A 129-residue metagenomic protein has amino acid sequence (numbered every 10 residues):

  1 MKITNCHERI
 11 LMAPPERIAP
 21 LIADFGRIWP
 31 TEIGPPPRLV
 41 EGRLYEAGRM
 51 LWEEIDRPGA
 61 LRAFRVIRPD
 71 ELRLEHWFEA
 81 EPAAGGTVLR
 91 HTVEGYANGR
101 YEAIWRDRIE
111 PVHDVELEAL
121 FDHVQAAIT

Functional and structural regions predicted by a protein language model:
M1-V40: Hydrophobic ligand-binding cavity/cleft-lining segments
T4-C6, A47-L51, L72-W77, V88: Short, surface-exposed coil-to-beta transition loops
M12-E16, I55-G59, E79-V88: A short, structured loop/turn motif at beta-sheet edges
I18-W29, E54, R62-F64, L89-H91 (+2 more regions): Hydrophobic pocket/interface hotspot
T31, A126-T129: Charged, solvent-exposed alpha-helical segments that act as regulatory interaction surfaces
P35-L39, L51-R57, A80: Short, exposed beta-strand/loop patches in secreted or surface proteins that constitute
E41-A47, R62-P69: Short beta-strand segments that buttress and anchor functional surface loops
R68-D122, A126-A127: Beta-strand/loop substructures that line and gate deep hydrophobic ligand-binding cavities in soluble
